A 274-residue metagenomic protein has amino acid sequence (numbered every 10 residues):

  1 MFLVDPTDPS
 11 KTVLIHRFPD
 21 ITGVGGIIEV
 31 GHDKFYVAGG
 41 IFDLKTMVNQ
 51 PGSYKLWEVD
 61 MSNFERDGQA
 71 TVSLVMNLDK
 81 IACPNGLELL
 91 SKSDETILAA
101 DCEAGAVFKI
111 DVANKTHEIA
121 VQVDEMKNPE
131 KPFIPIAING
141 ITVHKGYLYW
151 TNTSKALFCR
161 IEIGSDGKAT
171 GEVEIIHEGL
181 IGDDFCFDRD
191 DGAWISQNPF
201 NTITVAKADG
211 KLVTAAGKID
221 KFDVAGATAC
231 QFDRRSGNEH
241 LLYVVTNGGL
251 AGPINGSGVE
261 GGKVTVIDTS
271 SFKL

Functional and structural regions predicted by a protein language model:
M1-F2, Y54-W57, A106-F108, L157-C159 (+2 more regions): A short loop-to-beta-strand structural motif that recurs across blades of beta-propeller domains
D5-S10, D60-D67, D111-K115, E162-G167 (+2 more regions): Short loop/turn segments that connect beta-strands within beta-propeller blades
K11-P19, D67-N77, E118-E125, A169-E178 (+1 more regions): Beta-propeller fold detector
F18-L44, L74-T96, E125-Y147, E174-A193 (+3 more regions): Beta-rich, blade/repeat-based domains predominating in secreted/periplasmic proteins but also intracellular
G40-F42, K92, C102-E103, V112 (+6 more regions): Short loop/turn segments immediately following the C-termini of beta-strands
I41-T46, A104-A106, K155-L157, F200-T202 (+2 more regions): Short glycine/acidic-enriched loop and turn motifs that connect beta-strands
W57-A120: Hydrophobic alpha-helical segments and helix pairs
Q231-L274: Blade-level signature of beta-propeller repeat domains, shared across WD40, Kelch, NHL, RCC1 and BNR/Asp-box propellers
